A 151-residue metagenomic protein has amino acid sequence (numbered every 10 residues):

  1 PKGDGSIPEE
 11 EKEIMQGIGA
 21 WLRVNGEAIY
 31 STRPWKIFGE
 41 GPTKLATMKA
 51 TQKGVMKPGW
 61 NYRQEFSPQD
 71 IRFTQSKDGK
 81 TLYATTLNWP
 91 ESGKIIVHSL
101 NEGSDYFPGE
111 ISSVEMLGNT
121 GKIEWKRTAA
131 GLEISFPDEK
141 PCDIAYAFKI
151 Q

Functional and structural regions predicted by a protein language model:
P1-Q151: Mature catalytic domains of secreted/periplasmic carbohydrate-active enzymes
